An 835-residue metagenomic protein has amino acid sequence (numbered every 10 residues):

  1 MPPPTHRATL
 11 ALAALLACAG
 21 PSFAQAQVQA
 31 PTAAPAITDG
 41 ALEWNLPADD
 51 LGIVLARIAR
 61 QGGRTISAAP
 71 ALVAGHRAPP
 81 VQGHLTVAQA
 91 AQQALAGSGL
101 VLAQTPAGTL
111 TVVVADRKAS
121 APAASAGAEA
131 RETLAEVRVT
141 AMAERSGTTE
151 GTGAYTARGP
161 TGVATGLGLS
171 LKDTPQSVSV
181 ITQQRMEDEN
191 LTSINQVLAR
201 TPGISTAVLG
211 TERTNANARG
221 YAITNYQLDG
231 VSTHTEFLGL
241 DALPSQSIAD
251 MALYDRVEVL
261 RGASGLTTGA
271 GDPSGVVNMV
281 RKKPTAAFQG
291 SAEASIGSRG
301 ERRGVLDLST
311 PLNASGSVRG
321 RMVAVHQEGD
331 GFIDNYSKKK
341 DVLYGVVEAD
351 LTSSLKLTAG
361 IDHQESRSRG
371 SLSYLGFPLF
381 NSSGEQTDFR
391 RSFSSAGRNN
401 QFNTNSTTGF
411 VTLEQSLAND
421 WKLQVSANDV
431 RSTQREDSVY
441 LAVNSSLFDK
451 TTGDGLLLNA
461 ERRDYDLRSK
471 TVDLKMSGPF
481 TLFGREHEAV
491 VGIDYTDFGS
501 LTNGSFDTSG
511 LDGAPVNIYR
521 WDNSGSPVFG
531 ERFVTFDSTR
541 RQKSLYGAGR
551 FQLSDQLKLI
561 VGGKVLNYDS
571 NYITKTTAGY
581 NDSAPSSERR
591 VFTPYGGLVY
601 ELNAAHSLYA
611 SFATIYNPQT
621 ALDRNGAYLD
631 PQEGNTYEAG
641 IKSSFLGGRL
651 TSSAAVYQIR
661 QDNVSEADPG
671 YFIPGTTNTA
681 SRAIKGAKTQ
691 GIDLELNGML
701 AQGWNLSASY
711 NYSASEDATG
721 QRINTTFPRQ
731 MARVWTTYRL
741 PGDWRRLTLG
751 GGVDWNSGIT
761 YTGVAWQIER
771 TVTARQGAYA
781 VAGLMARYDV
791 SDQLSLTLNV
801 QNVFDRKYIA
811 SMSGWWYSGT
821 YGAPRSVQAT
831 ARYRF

Functional and structural regions predicted by a protein language model:
T65, A135-A287, A639: Acidic, small-polar-rich N-terminal luminal/periplasmic segments of exported/outer-membrane proteins
T235, A252-D255, L266-G345, L351-L355 (+2 more regions): Outer-membrane beta-barrel translocator/receptor signature
Q327-G331, Y344-S416, R431-L467, G510-V534 (+4 more regions): Acidic/polar loop-and-plug regions of large Gram-negative outer-membrane beta-barrel proteins
E348-D350, L467, E486-F498, F536-Q661 (+2 more regions): Structural signature of Gram-negative outer-membrane beta-barrels, strongest in the C-terminal barrel of TonB-dependent
F410-R431, L458-T574: Face-selective signature of the C-terminal outer-membrane beta-barrel domain
E414-A418, K422-N428, S432-S438, S607-Y609 (+4 more regions): Membrane-embedded beta-barrel scaffold of Gram-negative outer-membrane proteins
Q556, R682-V764, F804, R834: Gram-negative outer-membrane beta-barrel transporters
W755-V764, R787-F835: C-terminal beta-signal and adjacent terminal beta-strands/loops of Gram-negative outer-membrane beta-barrel proteins
